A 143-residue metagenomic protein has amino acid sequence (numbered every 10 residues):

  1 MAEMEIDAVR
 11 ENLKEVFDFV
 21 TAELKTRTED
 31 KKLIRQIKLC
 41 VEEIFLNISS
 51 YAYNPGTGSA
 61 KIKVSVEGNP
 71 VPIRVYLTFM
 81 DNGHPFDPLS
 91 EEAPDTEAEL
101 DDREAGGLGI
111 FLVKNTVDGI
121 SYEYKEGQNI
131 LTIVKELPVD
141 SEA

Functional and structural regions predicted by a protein language model:
M1-E3, S49-A143: Conserved beta-strand-loop-beta-strand hairpin that lines the nucleotide-binding pocket of ATP/GTP-utilizing enzymes
E3-E15: STAS-typified acidic loop motif
A8, L39, Y124: Conserved strand-loop elements at the edges of beta-sheets that form or border functional pockets
R10-L13, I34, K38, I110: Short, structured helix-loop boundary elements
E11-K14, T26-K31, G83-H84: Short acidic/polar alpha-helix capping motifs at helix-coil junctions
D18-E42, L46, D102-E104: Conserved short strand/loop->alpha-helix "switch" segment adjacent to the catalytic nucleotide/phosphoryl-transfer site
